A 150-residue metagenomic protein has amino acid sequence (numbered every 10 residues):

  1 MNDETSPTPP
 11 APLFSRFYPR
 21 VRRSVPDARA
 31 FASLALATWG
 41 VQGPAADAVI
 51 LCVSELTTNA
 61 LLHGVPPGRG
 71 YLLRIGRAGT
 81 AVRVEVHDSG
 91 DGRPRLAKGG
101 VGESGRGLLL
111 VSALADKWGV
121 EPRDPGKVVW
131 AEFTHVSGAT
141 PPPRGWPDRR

Functional and structural regions predicted by a protein language model:
M1-F17, L61-R150: Conserved beta-strand-loop-beta-strand hairpin that lines the nucleotide-binding pocket of ATP/GTP-utilizing enzymes
V25: Primarily the active-site beta-strand->alpha-helix module of PP2C/PPM metal-dependent phosphatases, and frequently
A32-S54: Conserved short strand/loop->alpha-helix "switch" segment adjacent to the catalytic nucleotide/phosphoryl-transfer site
A48-P66: Histidine-centered phosphotransfer motif of kinases
